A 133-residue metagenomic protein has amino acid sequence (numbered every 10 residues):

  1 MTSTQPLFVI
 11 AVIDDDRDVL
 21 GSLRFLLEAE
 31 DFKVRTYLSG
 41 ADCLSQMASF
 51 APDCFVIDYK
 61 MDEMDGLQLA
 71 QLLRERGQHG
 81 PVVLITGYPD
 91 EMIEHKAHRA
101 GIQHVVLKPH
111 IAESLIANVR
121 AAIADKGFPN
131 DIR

Functional and structural regions predicted by a protein language model:
M1-A11, R17, E113-R133: Non-catalytic signal-transmission and effector/linker regions of two-component phosphorelay proteins
R17-R35: Two-component/phosphorelay signaling modules centered on CheY-like receiver
L20, D62, D90: The feature encodes the CheY-like receiver
L38-S39, D65-L69: Acidic catalytic/metal-coordinating carboxylates
F50-V56: Active-site beta3 strand of CheY-like receiver
Q68, P89-H104: Alpha4 helix (beta4-alpha4-beta5 surface) of REC/receiver domains from two-component response regulators
